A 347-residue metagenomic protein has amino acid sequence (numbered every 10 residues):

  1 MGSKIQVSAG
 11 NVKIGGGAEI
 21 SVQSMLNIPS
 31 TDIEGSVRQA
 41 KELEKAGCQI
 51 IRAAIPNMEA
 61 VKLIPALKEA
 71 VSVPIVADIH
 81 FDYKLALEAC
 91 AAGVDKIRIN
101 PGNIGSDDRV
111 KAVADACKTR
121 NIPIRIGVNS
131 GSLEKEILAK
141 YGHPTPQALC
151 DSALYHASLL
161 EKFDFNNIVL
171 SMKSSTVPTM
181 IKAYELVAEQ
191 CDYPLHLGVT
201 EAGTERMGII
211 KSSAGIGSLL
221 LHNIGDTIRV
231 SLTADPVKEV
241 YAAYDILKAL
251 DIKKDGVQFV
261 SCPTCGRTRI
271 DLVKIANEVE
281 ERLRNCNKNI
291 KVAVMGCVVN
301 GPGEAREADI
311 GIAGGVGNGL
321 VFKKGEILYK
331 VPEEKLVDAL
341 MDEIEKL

Functional and structural regions predicted by a protein language model:
M1-M25, E281: N-terminal amphipathic alpha-helix/helix-capping segment at the start of soluble metabolic enzymes
G17-G35, A54, V73-F81, I137-C150 (+1 more regions): Active-site mouth loops of central-metabolism enzymes
I20-L26, I51-A53, I75-I79, I97-I99 (+6 more regions): Hydrophobic faces of well-ordered beta-strands that scaffold small-molecule active sites in alpha/beta enzyme cores
I33, E44-L67, R98-S106, I168-V177: Glycine-rich, proline-tolerant flexible connector loops at the mouths of alpha/beta enzymes
M58-I79, A112-I124, Y184-L195, V279-E281: Alpha-helix-loop-beta-strand connector modules within alpha/beta enzyme cores
A70-V73, A91-I97, K118-N121, A188-P194 (+3 more regions): Glycine-enriched alpha-helix->loop->beta-strand junction motifs that scaffold or abut catalytic
K84-R125: Hydrophobic or amphipathic alpha-helical targeting/insertion segments
V128-N129, I137-R284: Catalytic alpha/beta core domains of metabolic enzymes, predominantly
